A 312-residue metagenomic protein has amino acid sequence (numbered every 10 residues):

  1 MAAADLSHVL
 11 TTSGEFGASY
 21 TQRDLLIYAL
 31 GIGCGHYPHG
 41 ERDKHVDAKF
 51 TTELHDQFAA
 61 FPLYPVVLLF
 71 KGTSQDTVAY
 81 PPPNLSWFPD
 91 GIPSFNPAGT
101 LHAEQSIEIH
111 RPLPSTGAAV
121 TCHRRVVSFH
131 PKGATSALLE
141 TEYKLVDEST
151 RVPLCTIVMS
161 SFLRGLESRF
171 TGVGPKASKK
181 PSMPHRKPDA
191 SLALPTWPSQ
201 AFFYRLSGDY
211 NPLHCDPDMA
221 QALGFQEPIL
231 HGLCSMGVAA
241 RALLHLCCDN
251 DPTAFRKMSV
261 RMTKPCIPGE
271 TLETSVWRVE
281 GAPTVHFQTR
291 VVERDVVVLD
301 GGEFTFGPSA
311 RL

Functional and structural regions predicted by a protein language model:
M1-A119, A310: Hydrophobic, proline/glycine-rich low-complexity stretches
M1-G14, L101-L192, M262-G269, E273-L312: HotDog/MaoC-like acyl-thioester-processing domains
A2-E53, P175-S235, A242-H245: A contiguous, surface-exposed recognition patch within enzymatic or periplasmic domains that forms
G91-H102, E227, V238, A242-T253: Short, basic/aromatic beta-hairpin or loop at an interaction surface
L233-D249, E270-R278: Extended, compositionally biased non-globular segments
F255, V260-R261: Membrane-interface transmembrane-helix boundary segments in multi-pass integral membrane proteins
